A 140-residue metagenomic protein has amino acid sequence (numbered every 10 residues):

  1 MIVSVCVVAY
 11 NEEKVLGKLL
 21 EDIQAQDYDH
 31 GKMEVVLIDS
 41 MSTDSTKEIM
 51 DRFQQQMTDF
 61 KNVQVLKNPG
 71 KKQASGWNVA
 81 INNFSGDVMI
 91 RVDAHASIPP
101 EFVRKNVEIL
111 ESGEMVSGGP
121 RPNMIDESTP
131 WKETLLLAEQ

Functional and structural regions predicted by a protein language model:
I2-S4, E34: Cell-envelope/extracellular polymer assembly enzymes that use nucleotide-activated donors
V15-G17, D44-F53, E101: Acidic helix N-cap motif at the loop->helix transition within catalytic regions of sugar-transfer enzymes
E21-K32: Short, acidic, metal-binding catalytic loop of nucleotide-sugar glycosyltransferases
K32-M41, L66-K67: Short beta-strand/loop segment that forms part of the nucleotide-sugar
D39-E48, D93-A96: A conserved acidic beta->alpha catalytic loop
K67-F84, K105: Glycine-rich, basic loop-to-helix element that forms the pyrophosphate-binding segment of sugar-nucleotide handling
M89: Short aromatic/hydrophobic "clamp" motif used to bind/position activated sugar donors
E101-K132: Conserved donor NDP-sugar-binding/catalytic core segment of glycosyltransferases
